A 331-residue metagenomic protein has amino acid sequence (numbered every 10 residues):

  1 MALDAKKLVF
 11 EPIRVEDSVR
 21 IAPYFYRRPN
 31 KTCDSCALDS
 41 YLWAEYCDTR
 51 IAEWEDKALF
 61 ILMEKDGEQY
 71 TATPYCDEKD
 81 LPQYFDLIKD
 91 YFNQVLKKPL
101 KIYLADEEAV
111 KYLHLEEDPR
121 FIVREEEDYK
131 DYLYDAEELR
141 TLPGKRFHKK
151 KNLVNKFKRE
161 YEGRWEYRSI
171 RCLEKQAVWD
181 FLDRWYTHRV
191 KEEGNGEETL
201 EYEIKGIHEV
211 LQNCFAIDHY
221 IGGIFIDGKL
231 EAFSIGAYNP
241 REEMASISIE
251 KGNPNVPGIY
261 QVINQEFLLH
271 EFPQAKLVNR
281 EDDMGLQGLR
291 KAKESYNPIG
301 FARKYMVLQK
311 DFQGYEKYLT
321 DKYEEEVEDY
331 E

Functional and structural regions predicted by a protein language model:
A2-E55: Amide-forming acyltransferase catalytic core, primarily the GNAT-like/NAT-type and related acyltransferase folds
D34-E108, F225-N253: Conserved donor-binding loop and adjoining core beta-sheet/short helix segment in diverse acyl/aminoacyl transferases
K98-E126: Non-catalytic accessory segments adjacent to catalytic cores
K101-I102, E166-R168, L277-R280: Short catalytic-loop micro-motif centered on adjacent basic/acidic residues
E117-N195: Acyltransferase donor/substrate-recognition loop-hinge adjacent to the catalytic core
I122-T141, L277-E331: Active-site/acyl-donor-binding loops of N-acyltransferases
L173-K229: Short, conserved active-site entrance elements at the starts or edges of catalytic domains
H219-K310: Aromatic (often tryptophan-rich) hydrophobic motifs at membrane interfaces
